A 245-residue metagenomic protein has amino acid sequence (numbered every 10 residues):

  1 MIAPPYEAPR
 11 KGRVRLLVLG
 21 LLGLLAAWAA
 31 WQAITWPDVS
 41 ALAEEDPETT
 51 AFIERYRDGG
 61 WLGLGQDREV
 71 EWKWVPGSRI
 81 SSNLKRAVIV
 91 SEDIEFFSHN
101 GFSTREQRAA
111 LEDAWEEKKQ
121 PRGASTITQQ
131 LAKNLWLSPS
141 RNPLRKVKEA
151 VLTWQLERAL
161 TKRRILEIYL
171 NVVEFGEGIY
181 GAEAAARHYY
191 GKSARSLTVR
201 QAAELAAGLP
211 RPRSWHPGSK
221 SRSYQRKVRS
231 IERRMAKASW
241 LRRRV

Functional and structural regions predicted by a protein language model:
I2-V245: Juxtamembrane regions of bacterial inner-membrane/periplasmic proteins, predominantly the peptidoglycan biogenesis
